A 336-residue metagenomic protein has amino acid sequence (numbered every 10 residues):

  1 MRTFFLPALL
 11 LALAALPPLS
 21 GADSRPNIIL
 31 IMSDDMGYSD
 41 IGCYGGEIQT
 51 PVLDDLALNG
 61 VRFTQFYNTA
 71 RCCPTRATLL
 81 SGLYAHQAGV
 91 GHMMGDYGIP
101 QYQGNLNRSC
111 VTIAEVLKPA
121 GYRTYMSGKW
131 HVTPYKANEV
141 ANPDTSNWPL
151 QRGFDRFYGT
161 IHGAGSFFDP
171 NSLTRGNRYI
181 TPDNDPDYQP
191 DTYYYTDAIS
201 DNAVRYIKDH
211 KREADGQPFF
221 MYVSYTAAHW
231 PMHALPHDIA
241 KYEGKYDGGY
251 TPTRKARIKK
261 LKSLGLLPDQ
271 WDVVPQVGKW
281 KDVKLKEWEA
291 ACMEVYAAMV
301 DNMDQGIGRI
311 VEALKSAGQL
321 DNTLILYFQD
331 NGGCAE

Functional and structural regions predicted by a protein language model:
R2, L19-E336: Formylglycine-dependent sulfatase
P7-A15: Bacterial N-terminal signal peptides
